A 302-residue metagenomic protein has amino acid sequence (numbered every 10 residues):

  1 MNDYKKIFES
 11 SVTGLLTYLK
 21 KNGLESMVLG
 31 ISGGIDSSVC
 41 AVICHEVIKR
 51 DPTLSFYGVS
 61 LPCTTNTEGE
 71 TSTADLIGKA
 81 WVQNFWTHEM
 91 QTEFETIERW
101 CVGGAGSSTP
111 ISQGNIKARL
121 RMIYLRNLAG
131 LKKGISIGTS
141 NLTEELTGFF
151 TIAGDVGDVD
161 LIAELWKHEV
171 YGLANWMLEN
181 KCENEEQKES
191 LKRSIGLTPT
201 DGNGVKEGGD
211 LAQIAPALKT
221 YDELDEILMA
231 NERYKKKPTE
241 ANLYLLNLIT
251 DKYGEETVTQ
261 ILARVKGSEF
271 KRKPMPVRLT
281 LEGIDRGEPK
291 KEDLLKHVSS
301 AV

Functional and structural regions predicted by a protein language model:
M1-L29, V39, I43-V302: ATP/NTP-dependent adenylation/nucleotidyl-transfer catalytic domains that generate, transfer, or process NMP-activated
G34: Conserved G/P- and acidic residue-centered "switch" motifs that form tight phosphate/ATP-binding loops in soluble
